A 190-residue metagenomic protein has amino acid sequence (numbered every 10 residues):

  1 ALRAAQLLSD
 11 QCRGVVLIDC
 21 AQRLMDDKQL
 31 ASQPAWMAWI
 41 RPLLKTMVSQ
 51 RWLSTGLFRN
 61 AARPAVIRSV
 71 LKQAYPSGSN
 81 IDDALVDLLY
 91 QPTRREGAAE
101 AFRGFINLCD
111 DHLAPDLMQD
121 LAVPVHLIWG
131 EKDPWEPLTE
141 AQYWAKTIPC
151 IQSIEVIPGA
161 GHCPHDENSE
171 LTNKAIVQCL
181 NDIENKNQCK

Functional and structural regions predicted by a protein language model:
A1-A5: Short helix immediately C-terminal to the catalytic nucleophile in hydrolase catalytic domains
Q6, C12-S54: Flexible "cap/lid" loop of the alpha/beta hydrolase fold
Q6-D10, Q142-K146, K174, Q178: Short, well-ordered alpha-helices that flank and scaffold nucleotide-derived cofactor binding pockets
R23, N80, W135, C163: A short, conserved beta-strand element in the Rossmann-like catalytic core that flanks the donor/metal-binding loop
R51-V123: Conserved alpha/beta-hydrolase catalytic His-Asp/Glu region
D120-A160: Conserved loop-alpha-helix segment in the C-terminal half of the alpha/beta-hydrolase fold that carries the catalytic
I151-K190: Catalytic active-site module of serine/aspartate enzymes centered on a nucleophile-bearing elbow/loop
